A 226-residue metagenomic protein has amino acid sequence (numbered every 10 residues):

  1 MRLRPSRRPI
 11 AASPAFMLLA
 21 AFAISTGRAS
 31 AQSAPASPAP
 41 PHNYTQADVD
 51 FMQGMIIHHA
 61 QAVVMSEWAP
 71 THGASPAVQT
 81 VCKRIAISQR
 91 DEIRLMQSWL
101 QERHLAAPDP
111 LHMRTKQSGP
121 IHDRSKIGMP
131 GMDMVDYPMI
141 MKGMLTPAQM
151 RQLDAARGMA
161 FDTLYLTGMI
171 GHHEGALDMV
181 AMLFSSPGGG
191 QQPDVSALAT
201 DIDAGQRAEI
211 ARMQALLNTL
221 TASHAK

Functional and structural regions predicted by a protein language model:
M1-R4, I24, T80: General helical secondary-structure elements
R2-F16: Bacterial N-terminal signal peptides that target proteins for export
R7, A21-A23, A181: Generic low-complexity, intrinsically disordered sequence content enriched in small uncharged/hydrophobic residues
S13-S25: Bacterial N-terminal signal peptides
A23-A34: Signal peptide processing junction and immediate N-terminal pro/mature segment of secreted/exported proteins
Q32-K226: All-alpha RGS (Regulator of G-protein Signaling) helical domain and cognate RGS-like helical scaffolds
